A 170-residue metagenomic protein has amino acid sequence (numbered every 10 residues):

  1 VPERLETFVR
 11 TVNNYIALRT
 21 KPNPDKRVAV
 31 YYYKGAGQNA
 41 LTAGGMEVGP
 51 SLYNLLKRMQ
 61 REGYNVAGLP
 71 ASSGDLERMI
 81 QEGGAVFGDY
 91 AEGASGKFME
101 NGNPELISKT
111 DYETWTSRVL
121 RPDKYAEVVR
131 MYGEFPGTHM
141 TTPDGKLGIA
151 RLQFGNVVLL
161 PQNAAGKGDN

Functional and structural regions predicted by a protein language model:
V1-T11, R19: Flexible, low-complexity linker/boundary loops enriched in proline and small hydrophobic residues that flank enzymatic
L5, N23-R27, G145-G148, L152-N156: Short, well-ordered loop/turn elements at secondary-structure boundaries
R10-I16, M140-P143: Conserved alpha/beta core surface patches that mediate binding of polyanionic ligands
V12-A36, Q153: Glycine-rich phosphate/diphosphate-binding loops that line cofactor/substrate pockets in enzymes
Y32-R151, L159: Extended, H/D-rich, highly charged conserved domains that either
V158-P161, G166: FabD-like malonyl-/acyl-CoA
N170: Structured mid-domain segments that build the active-site/substrate or prosthetic-cofactor binding neighborhood
